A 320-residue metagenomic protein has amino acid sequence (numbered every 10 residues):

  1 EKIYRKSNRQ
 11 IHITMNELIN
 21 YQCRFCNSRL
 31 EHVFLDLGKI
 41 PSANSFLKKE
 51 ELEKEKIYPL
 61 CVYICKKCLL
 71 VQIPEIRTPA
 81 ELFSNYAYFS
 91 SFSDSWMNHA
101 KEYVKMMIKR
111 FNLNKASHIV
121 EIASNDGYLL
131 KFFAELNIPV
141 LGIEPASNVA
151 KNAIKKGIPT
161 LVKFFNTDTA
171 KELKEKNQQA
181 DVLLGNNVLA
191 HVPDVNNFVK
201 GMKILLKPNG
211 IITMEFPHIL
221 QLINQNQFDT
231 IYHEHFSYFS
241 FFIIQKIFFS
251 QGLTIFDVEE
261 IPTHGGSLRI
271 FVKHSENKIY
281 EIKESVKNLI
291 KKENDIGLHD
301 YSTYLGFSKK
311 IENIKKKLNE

Functional and structural regions predicted by a protein language model:
N16-S95, E259: N-terminal juxtadomain amphipathic helix that follows a signal peptide/anchor or precedes a small N-terminal auxiliary
K115-N125: Conserved class I S-adenosyl-L-methionine
D126-N137: Conserved SAM-binding loop of SAM-dependent methyltransferases across substrates and taxa, primarily the Class I
E135-D168: Class I SAM-dependent methyltransferase SAM/SAH-binding core
L184: A conserved beta-strand element that flanks and buttresses the S-adenosyl-L-methionine
N196-I211: A short glycine-rich, Lys/Arg-flanked "PGG" loop and its adjoining helix->strand segment in the class I
M214-S237, F241-I244, F248: Short, glycine-/aromatic-enriched active-site segment of Class I SAM-dependent methyltransferases
H264-I314: Flexible, glycine-/basic-rich loop-and-beta segments that form/coincide with the SAM-dependent methyltransferase
